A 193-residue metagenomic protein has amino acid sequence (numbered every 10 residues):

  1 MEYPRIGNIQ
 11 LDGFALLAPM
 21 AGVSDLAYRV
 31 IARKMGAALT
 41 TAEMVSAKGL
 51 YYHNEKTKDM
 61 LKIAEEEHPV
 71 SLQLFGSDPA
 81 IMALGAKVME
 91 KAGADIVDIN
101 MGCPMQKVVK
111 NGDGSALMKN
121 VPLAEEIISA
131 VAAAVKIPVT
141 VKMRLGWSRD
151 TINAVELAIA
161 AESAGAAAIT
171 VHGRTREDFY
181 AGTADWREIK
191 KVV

Functional and structural regions predicted by a protein language model:
M1-V193: Flavin-dependent oxidoreductase catalytic cores
